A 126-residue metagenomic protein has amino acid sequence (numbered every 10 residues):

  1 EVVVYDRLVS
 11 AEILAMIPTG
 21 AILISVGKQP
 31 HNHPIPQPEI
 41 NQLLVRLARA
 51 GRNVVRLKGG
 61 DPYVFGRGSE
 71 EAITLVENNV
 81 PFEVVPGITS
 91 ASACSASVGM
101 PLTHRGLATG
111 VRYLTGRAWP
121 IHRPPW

Functional and structural regions predicted by a protein language model:
E1-I88, A93: Class I S-adenosyl-L-methionine
S95-P125: Short, glycine-/small-residue-rich phosphate/pyrophosphate-handling segment
